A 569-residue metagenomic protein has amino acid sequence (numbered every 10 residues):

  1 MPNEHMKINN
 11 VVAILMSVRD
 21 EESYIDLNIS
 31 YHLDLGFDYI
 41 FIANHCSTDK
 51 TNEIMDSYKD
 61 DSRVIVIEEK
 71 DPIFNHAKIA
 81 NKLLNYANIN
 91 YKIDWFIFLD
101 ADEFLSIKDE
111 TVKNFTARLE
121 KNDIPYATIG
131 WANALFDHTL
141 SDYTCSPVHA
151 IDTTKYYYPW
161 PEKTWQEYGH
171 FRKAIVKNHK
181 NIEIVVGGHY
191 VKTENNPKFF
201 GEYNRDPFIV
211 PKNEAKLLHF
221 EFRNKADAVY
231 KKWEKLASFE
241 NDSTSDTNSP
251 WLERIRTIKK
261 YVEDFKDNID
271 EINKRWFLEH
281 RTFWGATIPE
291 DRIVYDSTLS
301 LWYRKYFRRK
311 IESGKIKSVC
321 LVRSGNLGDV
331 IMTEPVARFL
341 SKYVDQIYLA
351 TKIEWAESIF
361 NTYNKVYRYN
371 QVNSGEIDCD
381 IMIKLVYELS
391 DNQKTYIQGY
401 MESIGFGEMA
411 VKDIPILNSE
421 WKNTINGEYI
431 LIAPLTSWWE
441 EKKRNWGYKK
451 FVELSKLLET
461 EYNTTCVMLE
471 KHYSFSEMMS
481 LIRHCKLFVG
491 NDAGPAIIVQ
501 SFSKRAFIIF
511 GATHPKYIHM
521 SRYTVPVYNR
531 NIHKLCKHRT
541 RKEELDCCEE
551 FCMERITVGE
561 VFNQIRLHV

Functional and structural regions predicted by a protein language model:
M1-S30, S313: N-proximal low-complexity "stem/linker" segments adjacent to membrane-targeting elements
N44-I54, D71-I73: A conserved acidic beta->alpha catalytic loop
K78-L84, I107-R308: Catalytic-site signature of metal-activated, phosphate-bearing donor transferases, centered on the GT-A/GT-A-like
K92-S106: Short beta-strand-to-loop acidic/aromatic patch adjacent to the donor-nucleotide binding site
R309-I397, E477, A496, S501: Active-site and donor-binding regions of nucleotide-sugar-utilizing enzymes
I331, R444-K516: Donor-binding and catalytic core of enzymes assembling or modifying cell-surface/extracellular glycoconjugates
K384-Y448, S480: Mid-sequence helix-capping/hinge segment at a functional interface
Q500-V569: Nucleotide-sugar donor-binding patch of glycosyltransferase catalytic domains
